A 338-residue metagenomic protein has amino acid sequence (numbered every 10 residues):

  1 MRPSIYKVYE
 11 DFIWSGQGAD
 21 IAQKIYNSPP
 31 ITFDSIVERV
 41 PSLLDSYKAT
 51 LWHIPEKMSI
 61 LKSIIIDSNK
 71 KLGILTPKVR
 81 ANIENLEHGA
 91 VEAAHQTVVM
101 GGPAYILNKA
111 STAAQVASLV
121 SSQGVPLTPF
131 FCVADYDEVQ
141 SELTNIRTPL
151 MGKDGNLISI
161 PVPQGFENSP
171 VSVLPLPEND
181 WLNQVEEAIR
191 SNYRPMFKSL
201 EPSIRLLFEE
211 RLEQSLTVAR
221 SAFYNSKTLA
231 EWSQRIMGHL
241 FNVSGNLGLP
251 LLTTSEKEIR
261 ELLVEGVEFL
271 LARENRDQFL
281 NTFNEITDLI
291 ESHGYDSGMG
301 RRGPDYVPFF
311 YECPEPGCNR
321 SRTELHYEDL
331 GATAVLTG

Functional and structural regions predicted by a protein language model:
M1-G338: N-terminal targeting/trafficking signals and adjacent low-complexity tails
